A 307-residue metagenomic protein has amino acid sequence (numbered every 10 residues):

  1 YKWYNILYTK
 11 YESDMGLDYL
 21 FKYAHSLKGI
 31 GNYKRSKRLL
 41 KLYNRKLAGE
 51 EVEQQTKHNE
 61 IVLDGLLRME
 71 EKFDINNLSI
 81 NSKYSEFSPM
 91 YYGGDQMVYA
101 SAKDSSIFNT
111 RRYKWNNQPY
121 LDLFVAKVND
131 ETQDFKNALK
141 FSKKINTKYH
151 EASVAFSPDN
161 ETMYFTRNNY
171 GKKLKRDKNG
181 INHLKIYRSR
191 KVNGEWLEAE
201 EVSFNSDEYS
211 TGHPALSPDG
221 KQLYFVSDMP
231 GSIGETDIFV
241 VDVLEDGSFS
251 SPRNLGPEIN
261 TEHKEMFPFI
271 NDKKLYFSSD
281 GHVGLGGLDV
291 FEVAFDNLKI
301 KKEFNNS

Functional and structural regions predicted by a protein language model:
W3-Y4, L39: Alpha-helical solenoid repeat scaffolds, predominantly canonical TPR units
I6-Y8, Y43: Canonical positions in the second alpha-helix
K10-E12, K46: Structural marker of alpha-solenoid helical repeat scaffolds
M15-G16: Residues that mark the junctions of alpha-helical repeat units in TPR/alpha-solenoid scaffolds
Y19, G29, Y33-R35, L39-S307: Short, conserved micro-motifs composed of acidic
